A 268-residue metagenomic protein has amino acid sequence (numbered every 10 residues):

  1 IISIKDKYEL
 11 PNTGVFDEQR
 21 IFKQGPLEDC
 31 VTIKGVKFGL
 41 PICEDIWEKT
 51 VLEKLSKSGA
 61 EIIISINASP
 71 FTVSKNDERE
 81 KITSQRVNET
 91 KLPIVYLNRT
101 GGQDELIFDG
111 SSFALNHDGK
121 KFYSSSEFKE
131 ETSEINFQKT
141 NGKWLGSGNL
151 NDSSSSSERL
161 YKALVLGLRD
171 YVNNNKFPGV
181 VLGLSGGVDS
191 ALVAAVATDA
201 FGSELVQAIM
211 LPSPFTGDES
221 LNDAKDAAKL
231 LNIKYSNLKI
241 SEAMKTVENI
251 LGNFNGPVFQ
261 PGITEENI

Functional and structural regions predicted by a protein language model:
I1-G183, D199-S203, M210, Y235: Enzyme catalytic cores with a strong preference for nitrogen-chemistry domains
N12, T72, D104, D189 (+2 more regions): Generic structural signal for helix capping and beta-alpha/helix-loop junctions
T50, E78-I82, R159, A163-G167 (+6 more regions): Generic recognition of stable, solvent-exposed alpha-helical segments in well-folded globular domains
I64, V180-L184, V188-K225: ATP-dependent adenylation/pyrophosphate-handling site
D77-E78, Q85, F108-D109, G186 (+5 more regions): Charge-rich, low-complexity amphipathic helices in intrinsically disordered tails/linkers adjacent to domains
K129-N136, L205-M210, P214, D218-N267: A conserved beta-strand->alpha-helix junction
